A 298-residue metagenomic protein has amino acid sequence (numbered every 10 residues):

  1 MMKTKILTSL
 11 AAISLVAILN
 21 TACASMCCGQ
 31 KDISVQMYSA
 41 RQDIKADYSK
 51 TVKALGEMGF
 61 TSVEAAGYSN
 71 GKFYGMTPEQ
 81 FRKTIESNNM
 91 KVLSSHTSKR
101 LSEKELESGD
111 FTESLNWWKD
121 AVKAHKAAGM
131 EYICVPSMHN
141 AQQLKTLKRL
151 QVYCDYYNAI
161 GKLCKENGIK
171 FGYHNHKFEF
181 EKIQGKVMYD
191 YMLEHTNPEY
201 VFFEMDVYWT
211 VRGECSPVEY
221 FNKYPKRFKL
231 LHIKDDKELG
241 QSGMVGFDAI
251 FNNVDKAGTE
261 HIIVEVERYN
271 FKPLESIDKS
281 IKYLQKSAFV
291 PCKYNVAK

Functional and structural regions predicted by a protein language model:
M1-A11: Bacterial N-terminal signal peptides that target proteins for export
T8, C23-E131, K226, K282 (+1 more regions): N-terminal pre-domain/capping segments
L10-N20: Bacterial N-terminal signal peptides
K31-Q36, V63-A65, V92-T97, I133-V135 (+4 more regions): Hydrophobic faces of well-ordered beta-strands that scaffold small-molecule active sites in alpha/beta enzyme cores
A40-D47, A66-T77, K99-L115, A141-K145 (+5 more regions): Acidic-and-aromatic substrate-binding clefts and catalytic sites of carbohydrate-active enzymes
S62, K104-F202, L274, Y294: Active-site acidic/histidine proton-transfer and metal-coordination neighborhood in alpha/beta enzyme cores
S62-V63, C164-F251: Acidic/histidine-rich catalytic cores of soluble enzymes
N253, T259, E267-K298: Aromatic-rich peripheral "rim/lid" segments of glycoside hydrolase catalytic domains that contact and position glycan
